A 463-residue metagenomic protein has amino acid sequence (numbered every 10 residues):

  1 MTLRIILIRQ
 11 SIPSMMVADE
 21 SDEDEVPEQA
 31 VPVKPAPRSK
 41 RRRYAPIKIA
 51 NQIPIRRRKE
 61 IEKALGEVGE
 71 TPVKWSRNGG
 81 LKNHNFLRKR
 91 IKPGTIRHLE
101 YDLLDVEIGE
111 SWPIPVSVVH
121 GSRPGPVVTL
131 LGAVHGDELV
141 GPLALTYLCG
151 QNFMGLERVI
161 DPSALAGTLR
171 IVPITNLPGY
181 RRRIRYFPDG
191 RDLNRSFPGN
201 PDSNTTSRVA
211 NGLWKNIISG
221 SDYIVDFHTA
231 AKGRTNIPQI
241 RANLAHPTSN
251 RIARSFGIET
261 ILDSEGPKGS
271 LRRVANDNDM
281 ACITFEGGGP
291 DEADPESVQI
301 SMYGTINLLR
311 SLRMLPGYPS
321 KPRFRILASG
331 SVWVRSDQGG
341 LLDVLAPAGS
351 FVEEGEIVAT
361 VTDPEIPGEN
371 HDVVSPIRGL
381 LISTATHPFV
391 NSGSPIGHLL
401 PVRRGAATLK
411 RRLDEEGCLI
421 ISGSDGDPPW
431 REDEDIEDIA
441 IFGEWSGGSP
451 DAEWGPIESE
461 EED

Functional and structural regions predicted by a protein language model:
T2-I5, R9-S14: N-terminal low-complexity segments that are often proline-rich with Ser/Thr-Pro
D19-E20, E28, K34, R38-D463: Structured catalytic-domain cores with a bias toward divalent-metal coordination
